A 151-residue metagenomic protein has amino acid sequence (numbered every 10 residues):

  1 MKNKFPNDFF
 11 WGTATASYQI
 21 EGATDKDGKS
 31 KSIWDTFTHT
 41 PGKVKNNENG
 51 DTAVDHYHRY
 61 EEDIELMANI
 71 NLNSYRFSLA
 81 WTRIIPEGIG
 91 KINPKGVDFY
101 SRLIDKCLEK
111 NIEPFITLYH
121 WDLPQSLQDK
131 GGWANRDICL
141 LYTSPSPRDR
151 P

Functional and structural regions predicted by a protein language model:
M1-R59, D63-N69: N-terminal carbohydrate-binding accessory modules
F9-I20, L108-W121: Glycine-rich, aromatic-flanked loop segments that form ligand/cofactor-binding clefts across common enzyme folds
Q19-E21, I84-P86, L123: Flexible loop/turn segments at secondary-structure boundaries
K45-D55, T82-V97, L127-L140: The substrate-binding groove and active-site-proximal loops of carbohydrate-active enzymes, especially glycoside
I64-I70, Y75-Y119: Aromatic-lined substrate-binding rim segments of carbohydrate-active enzymes
Y119-Q128, S144: Active-site groove signature of glycoside hydrolases
Y142-P151: Single conserved hydrophobic/aromatic residue that forms the stacking wall/gate of nucleotide- or nucleobase-binding
